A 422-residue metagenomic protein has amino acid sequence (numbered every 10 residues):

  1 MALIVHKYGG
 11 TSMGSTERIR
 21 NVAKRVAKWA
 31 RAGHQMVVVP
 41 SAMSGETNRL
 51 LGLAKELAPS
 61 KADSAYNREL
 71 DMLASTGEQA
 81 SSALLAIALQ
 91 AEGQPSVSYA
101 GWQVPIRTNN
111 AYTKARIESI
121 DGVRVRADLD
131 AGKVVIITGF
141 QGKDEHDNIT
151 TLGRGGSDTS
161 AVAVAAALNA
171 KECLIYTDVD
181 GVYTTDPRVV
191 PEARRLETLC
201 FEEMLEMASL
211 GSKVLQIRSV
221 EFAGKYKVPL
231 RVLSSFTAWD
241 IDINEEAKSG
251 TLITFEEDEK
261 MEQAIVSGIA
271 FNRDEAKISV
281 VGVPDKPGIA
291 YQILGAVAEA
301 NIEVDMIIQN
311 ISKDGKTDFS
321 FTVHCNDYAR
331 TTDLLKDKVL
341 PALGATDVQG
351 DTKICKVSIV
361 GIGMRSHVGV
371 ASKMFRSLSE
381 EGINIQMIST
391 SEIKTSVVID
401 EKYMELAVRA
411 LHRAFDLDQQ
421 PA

Functional and structural regions predicted by a protein language model:
M1-V220, N310, I399-D400, F415 (+1 more regions): Nucleotide/pyrophosphate-binding catalytic subdomain
A32, E92, Y226, A300 (+1 more regions): Conserved dinucleotide-binding and phosphotransfer motif residues
E172-Y176, L230-V232, D305: Short hydrophobic alpha-helical runs that function as membrane-insertion/retention elements
T184-V190, W239-A247: Acyl-thioester C-C bond-transforming condensing/cleaving domain
A223: Acidic-aromatic/histidine active-site loop/patch
L233-T237: Acidic carboxylate-rich catalytic motifs and surrounding loops in phosphoryl-/glycosyl-chemistry enzymes
D242-A422: A conserved regulatory-domain signal marking ACT and ACT-like small-molecule sensing domains and adjacent regulatory
